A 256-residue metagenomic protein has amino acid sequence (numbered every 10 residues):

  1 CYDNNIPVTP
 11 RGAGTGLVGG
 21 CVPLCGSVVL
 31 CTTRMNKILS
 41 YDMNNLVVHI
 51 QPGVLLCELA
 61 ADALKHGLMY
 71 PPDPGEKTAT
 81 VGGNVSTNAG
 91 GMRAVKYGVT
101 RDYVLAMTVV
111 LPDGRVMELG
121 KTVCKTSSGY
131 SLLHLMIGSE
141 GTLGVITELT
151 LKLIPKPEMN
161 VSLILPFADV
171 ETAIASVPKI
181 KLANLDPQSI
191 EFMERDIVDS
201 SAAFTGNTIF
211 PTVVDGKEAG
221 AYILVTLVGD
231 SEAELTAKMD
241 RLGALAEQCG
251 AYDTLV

Functional and structural regions predicted by a protein language model:
C1-V256: Noncatalytic alpha-helical scaffold of FAD-dependent oxidoreductases
